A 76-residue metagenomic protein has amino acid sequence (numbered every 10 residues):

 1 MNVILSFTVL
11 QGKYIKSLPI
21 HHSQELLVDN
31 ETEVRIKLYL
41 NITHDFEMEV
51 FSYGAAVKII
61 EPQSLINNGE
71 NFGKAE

Functional and structural regions predicted by a protein language model:
M1-E76: Polybasic (Lys/Arg-rich)
